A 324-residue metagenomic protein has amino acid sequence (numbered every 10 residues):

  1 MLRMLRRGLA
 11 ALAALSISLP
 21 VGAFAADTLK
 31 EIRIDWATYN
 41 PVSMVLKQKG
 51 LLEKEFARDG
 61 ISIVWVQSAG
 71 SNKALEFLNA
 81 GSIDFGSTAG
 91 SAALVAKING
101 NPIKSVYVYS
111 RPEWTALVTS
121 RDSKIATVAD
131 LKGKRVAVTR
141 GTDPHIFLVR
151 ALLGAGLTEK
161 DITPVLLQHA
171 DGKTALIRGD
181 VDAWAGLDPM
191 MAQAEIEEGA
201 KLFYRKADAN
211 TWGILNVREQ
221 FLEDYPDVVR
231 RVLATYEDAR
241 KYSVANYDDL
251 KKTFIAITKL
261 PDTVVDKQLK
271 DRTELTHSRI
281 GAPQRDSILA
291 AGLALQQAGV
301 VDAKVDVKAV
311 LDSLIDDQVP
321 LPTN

Functional and structural regions predicted by a protein language model:
M1-L12: Bacterial N-terminal signal peptides that target proteins for export
L19-A25: Sec/Tat signal peptide C-region and signal peptidase I cleavage site
A26-T158, T163-Q168, D182-G186, L202 (+1 more regions): Short, glycine-/small- and polar/acidic-enriched structural segments that line small-molecule recognition paths
K49, E55, F77, G81 (+11 more regions): Structured segments of extracytoplasmic/periplasmic soluble domains in secreted or envelope-associated proteins
K49, L75, N79, G90-A93 (+12 more regions): Extracytoplasmic/secreted envelope proteins and their assembly/folding machinery, especially bacterial periplasmic
S91, P164-V165, A170-I257: Pocket-lining segment of extracytoplasmic ligand-binding domains
E223-D302: Secondary-structure end/capping motifs
L293-N324: Conserved C-terminal helix/tail region of periplasmic/extracytoplasmic solute-binding proteins
